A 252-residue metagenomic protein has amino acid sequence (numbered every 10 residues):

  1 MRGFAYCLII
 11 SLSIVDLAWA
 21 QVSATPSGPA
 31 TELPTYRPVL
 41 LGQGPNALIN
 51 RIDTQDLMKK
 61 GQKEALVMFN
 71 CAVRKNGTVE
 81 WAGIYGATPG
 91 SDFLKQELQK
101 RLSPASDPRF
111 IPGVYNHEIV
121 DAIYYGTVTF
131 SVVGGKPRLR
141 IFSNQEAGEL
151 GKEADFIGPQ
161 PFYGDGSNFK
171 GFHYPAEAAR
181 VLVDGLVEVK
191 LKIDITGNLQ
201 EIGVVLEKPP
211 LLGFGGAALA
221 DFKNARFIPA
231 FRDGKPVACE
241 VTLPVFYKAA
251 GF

Functional and structural regions predicted by a protein language model:
M1-F4: Positively charged n-region of N-terminal signal peptides that target proteins for export
C7-D16: Bacterial N-terminal signal peptides
A20-F252: Charge-biased low-complexity segments
